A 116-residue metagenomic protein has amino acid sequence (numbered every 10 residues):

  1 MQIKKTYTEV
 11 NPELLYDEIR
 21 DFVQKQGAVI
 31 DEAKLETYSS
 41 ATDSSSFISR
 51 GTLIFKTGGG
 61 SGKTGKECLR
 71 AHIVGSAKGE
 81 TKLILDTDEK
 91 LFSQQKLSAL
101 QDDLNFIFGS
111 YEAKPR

Functional and structural regions predicted by a protein language model:
M1-R116: Ser/Thr-rich, low-complexity intrinsically disordered terminal regions
